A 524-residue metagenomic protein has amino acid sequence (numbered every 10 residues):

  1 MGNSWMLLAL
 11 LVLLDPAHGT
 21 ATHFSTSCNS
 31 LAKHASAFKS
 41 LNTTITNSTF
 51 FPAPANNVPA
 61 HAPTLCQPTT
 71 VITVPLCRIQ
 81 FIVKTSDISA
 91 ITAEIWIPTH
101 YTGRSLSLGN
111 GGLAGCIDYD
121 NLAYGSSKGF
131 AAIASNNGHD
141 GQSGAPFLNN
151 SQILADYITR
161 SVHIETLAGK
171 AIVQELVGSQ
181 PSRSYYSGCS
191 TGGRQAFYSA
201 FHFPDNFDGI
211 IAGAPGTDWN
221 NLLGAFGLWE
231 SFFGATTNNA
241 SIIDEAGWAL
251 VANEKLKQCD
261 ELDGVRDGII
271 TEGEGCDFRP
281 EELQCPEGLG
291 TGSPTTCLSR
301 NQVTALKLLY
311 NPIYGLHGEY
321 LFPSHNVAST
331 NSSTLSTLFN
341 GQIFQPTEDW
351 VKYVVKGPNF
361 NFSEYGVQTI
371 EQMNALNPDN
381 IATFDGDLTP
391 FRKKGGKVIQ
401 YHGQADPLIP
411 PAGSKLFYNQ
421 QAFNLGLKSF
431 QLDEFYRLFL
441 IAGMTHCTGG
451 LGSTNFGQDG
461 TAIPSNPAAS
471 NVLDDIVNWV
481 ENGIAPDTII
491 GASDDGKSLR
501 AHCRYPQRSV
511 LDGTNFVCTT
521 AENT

Functional and structural regions predicted by a protein language model:
M1-A21: Fungal secretory targeting signals
L14-T102, Y119-D120, V265-R266, I270 (+6 more regions): Catalytic-loop region of hydrolases
R78-H163, S190, F201, E230-A235 (+2 more regions): N-terminal cap/lid subdomain of alpha/beta-hydrolase-fold enzymes
G112-G178, G224-A225, N359-T369, P378 (+2 more regions): Cap/lid segment of the alpha/beta-hydrolase catalytic domain
G188-G192, A196: Gly/Ala-rich beta-loop-alpha elbow adjacent to hydrolase catalytic centers
Y198-A200, D205-L316, T454-S470, D474: A catalytic-pocket lid/entrance helix-loop region that shapes and gates access to the active site across common
Q400-H402: Short beta-strand/loop motif that positions the catalytic acidic residue of the alpha/beta-hydrolase fold
L408-A412: Conserved alpha/beta-hydrolase "acid-adjacent" motif
